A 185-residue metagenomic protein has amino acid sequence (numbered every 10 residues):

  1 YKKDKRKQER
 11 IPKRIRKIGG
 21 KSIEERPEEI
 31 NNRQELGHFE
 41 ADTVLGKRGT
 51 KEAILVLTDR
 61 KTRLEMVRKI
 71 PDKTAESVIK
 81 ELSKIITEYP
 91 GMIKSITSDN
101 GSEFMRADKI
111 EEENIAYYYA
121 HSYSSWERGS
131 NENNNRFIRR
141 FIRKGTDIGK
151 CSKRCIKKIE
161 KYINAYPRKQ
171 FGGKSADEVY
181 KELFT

Functional and structural regions predicted by a protein language model:
Y1-N31: Basic, flexible linker segments flanking DNA-binding modules in nucleic acid-interacting mobile-element proteins
R33, G37, G145-T146: Glycine-centered loop/turn motifs
L36-G46: Two-metal-ion RNase H-like nuclease active-site motif
D42, L57, R63, L82 (+4 more regions): Mobile genetic element proteins and their domesticated derivatives, centered on retroelements and DNA transposons
V44-M66: Short conserved beta-strand segments at catalytic cores or DNA/RNA-binding microdomains of nucleic-acid binding
K47-T50, V67-P90: Active-site beta-loop-alpha junctions of metal-dependent nucleic acid enzymes, especially the RNase H-like/DDE
T87, K109-T185: Charged alpha-helix within mobile-element recombinases
G91-R106: Acidic/histidine-rich, metal-coordinating catalytic segments
